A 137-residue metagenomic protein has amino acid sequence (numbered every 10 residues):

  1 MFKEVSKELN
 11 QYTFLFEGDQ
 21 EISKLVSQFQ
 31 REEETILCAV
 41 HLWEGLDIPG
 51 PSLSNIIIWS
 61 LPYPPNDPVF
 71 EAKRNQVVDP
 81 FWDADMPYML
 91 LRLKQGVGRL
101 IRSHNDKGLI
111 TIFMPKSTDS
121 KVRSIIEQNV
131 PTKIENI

Functional and structural regions predicted by a protein language model:
M1-I137: ASCE RecA-like P-loop NTPase motor cores that couple ATP hydrolysis to mechanical translocation on nucleic acids
